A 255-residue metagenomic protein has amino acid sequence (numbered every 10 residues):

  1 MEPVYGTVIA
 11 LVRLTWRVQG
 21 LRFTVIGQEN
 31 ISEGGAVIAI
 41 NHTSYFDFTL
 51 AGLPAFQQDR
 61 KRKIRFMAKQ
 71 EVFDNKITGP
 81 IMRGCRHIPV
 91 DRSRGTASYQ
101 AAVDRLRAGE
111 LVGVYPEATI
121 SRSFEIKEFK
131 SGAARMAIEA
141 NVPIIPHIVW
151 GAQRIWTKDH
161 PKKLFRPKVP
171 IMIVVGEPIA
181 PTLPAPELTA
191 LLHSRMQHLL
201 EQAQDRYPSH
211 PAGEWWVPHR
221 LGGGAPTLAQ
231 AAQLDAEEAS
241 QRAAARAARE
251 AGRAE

Functional and structural regions predicted by a protein language model:
V4-G6, L11-H42: Helix-to-loop junction immediately C-terminal to a conserved catalytic motif
L11-V12, R83-P89, P116-I120: Short, basic, glycine/proline-bearing loop/turn elements
R13-Q19, P89-S93, S123: Short, flexible loop segments at the rims of nucleotide/cofactor-binding pockets, characterized by
W16, D59, I81-M82, R105 (+1 more regions): A generic structural signal for well-ordered alpha-helical segments
G20-T24, S93-S98: Glycine-rich, highly charged phosphate/nucleotide-binding loops
F23-V25, H87, I173: Generic structural signal for residues in well-ordered beta-strands
S32-R94: Catalytic core of membrane glycerolipid acyltransferases/transacylases, capturing the structured, soluble-facing
T96-E255: Non-catalytic C-terminal accessory region of glycerolipid acyltransferases and related lyso-lipid remodeling enzymes
